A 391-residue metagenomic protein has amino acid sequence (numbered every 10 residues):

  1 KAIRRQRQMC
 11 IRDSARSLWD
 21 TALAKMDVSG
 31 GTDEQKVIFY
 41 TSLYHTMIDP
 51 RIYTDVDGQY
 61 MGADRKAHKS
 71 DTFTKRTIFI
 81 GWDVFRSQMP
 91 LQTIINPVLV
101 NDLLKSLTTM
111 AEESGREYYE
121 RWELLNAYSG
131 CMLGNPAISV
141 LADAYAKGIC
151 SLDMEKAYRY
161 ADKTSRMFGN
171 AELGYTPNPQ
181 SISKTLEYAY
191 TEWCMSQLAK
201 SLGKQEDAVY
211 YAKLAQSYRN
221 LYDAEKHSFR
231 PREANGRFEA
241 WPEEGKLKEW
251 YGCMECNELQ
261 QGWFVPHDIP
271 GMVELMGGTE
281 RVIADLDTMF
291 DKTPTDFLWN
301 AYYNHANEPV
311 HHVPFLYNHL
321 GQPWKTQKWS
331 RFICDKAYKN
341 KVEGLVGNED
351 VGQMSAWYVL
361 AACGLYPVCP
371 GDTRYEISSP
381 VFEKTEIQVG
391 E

Functional and structural regions predicted by a protein language model:
K1-I11: Single conserved hydrophobic/aromatic residue that forms the stacking wall/gate of nucleotide- or nucleobase-binding
S14-A15, L198: Aromatic-residue-lined binding/catalytic grooves and analogous aromatic/hydrophobic interfacial grooves in multimeric
V28-K75: Conserved oxyanion/phosphate-binding beta-strand-loop segments in alpha/beta enzyme cores
S29, T74-I78, V84-P90, P97-D102 (+2 more regions): A conserved hydrophobic secondary-structure block that centers on an alpha-helix together with its immediately flanking
T41, H45-I48, S106, L214-E225: Alpha-helical scaffold segments in carbohydrate-active enzymes
Y60-D64, H68-K69, L99-E172, K226-E233: Helix-terminus loop motifs that line ligand-binding clefts
D71-R86, I94-N96, I138, G148-G390: Active-site core of glycosidic bond-cleaving carbohydrate-active enzymes
